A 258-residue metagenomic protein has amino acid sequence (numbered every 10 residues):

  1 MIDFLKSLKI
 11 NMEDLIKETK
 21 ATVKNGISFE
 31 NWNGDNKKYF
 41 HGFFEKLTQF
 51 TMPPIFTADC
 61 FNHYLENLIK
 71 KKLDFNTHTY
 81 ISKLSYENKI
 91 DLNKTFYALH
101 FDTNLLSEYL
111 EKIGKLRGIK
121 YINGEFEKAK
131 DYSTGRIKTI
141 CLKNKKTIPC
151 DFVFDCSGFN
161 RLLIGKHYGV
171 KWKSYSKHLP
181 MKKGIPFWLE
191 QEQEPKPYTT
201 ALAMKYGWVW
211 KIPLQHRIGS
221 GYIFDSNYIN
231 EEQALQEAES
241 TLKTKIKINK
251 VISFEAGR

Functional and structural regions predicted by a protein language model:
I2-L84: Dinucleotide-binding Rossmann-like beta1-alpha1 core, especially the glycine-rich loop that anchors the ADP
K6, K115, S240: Short polybasic/polar patches that bind polyanions
K9-I10, G118, G158, K243: Glycine-centered helix-boundary capping/hinge motifs
L15-E18, G124, F254: Conserved beta-strand termini and adjacent loop/short-helix elements that scaffold enzyme active sites in alpha/beta
S28-N31, F187-L189, A256-R258: Short, conserved secondary-structure transition motifs
F75-K94, I119: Beta-strand-rich cores of mature extracytoplasmic or soluble domains
D91-A234: Predominantly flavin-linked oxidoreductase catalytic cores and closely associated redox partners
Q215, F224-R258: FAD/FMN-dependent oxidoreductases across multiple families
